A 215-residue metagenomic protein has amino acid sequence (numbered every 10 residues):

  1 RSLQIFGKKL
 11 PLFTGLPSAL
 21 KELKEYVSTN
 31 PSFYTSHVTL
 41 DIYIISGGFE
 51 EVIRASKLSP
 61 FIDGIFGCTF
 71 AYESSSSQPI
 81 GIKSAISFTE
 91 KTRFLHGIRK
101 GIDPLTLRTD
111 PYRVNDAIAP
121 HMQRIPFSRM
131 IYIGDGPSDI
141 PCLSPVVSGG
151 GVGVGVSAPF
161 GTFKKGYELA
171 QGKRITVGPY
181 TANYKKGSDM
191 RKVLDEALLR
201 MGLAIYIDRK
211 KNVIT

Functional and structural regions predicted by a protein language model:
R1-G7: Short glycine/proline- and acidic residue-enriched helix-loop micro-motifs that form flexible lids or anion-recognition
G7-T215: C-terminal cap/substrate-recognition subdomain and adjoining C-terminal extension of metal-dependent phosphatase-like
